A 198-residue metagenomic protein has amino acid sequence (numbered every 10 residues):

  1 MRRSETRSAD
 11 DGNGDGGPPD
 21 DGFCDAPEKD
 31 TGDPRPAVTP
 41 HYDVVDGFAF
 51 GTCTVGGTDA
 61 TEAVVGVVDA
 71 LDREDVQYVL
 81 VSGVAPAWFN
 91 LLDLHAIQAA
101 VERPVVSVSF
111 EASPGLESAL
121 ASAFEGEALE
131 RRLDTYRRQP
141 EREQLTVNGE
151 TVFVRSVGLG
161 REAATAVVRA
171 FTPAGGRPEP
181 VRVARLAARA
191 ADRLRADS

Functional and structural regions predicted by a protein language model:
M1-P40: N-terminal basic/disordered segments at the start of proteins
G16-D20, V105-S107, V154: Conserved beta-strand scaffold positions in the cores of enzyme catalytic domains, especially in NTP/NDP-utilizing
D30-A85: A glycine-rich, hydrophobic loop/mini-helix early in the fold
G57-T58, N90-V152: Long, charge-dense
D69, E102, R138, P173-G176: Generic secondary-structure signature for well-ordered alpha-helical cores
V79, L145-G160: Amphipathic protein-protein interaction modules
G83-L91, A112-P114, L159-R161: Gly/Ser/Thr-rich loops at beta-strand to alpha-helix junctions that form or flank small-molecule/cofactor-binding
R155-S198: Charge-patterned, long linear interaction tracts outside catalytic cores
